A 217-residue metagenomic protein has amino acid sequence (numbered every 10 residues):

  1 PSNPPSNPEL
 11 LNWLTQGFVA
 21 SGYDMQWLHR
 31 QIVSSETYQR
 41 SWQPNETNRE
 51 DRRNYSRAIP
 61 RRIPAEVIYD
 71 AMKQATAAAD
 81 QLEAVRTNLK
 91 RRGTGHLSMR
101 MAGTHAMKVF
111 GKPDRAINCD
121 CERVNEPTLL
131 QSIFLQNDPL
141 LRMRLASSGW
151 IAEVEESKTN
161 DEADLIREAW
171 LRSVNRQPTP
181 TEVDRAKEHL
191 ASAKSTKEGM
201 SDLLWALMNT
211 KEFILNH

Functional and structural regions predicted by a protein language model:
P1-P5, N12, V19, Q26-W27 (+2 more regions): An acidic, gly/pro-interrupted, aromatic-rich
L11-V19, D184-K194: Amphipathic alpha-helical segments that form the core helices of the histone-fold
V33: Acidic, mature catalytic/reactive cores of soluble proteins
L203: Globin-like tetrapyrrole-binding proteins
